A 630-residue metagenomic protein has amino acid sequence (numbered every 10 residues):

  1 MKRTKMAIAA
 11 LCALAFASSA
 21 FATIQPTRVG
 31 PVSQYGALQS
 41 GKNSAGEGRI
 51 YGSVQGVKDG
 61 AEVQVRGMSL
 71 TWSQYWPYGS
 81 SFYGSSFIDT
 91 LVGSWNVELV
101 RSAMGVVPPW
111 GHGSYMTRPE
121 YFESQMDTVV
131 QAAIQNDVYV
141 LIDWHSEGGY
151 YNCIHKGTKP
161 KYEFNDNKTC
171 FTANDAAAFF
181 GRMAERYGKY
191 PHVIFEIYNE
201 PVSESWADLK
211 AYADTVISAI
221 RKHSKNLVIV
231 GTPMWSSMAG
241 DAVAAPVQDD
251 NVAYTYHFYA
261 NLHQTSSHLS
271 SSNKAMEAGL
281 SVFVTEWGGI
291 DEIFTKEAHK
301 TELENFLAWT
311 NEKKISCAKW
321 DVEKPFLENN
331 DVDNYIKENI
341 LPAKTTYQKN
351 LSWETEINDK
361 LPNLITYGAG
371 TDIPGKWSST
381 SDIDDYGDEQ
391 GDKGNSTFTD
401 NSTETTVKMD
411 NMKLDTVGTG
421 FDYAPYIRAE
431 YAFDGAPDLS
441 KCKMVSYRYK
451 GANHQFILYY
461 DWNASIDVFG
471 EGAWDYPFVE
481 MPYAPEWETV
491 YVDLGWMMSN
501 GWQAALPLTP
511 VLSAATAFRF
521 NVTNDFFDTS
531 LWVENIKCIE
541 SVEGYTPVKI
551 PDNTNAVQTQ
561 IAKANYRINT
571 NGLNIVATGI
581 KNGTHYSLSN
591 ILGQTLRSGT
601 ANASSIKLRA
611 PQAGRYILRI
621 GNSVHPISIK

Functional and structural regions predicted by a protein language model:
M1-A9: Bacterial N-terminal signal peptides that target proteins for export
A9-S18: Bacterial N-terminal signal peptides
A22-L99, D359-G368: N-terminal carbohydrate-binding accessory modules
G30-G48, V65, W72, S80-S81 (+2 more regions): Extracellular glycoside hydrolase catalytic/binding regions
D59, R66-S86, V107-P119, K161-Y162 (+2 more regions): Acidic/histidine-rich helix-loop elements that form or flank divalent-metal/phosphate-binding sites at the catalytic
Y83-Y151, D175, I217-S224, H299-K313: Aromatic-lined substrate-binding rim segments of carbohydrate-active enzymes
T366-N553: Beta-rich carbohydrate-recognition modules and glycan-binding surfaces
N553-K630: C-terminal outer-membrane/trafficking sorting elements
